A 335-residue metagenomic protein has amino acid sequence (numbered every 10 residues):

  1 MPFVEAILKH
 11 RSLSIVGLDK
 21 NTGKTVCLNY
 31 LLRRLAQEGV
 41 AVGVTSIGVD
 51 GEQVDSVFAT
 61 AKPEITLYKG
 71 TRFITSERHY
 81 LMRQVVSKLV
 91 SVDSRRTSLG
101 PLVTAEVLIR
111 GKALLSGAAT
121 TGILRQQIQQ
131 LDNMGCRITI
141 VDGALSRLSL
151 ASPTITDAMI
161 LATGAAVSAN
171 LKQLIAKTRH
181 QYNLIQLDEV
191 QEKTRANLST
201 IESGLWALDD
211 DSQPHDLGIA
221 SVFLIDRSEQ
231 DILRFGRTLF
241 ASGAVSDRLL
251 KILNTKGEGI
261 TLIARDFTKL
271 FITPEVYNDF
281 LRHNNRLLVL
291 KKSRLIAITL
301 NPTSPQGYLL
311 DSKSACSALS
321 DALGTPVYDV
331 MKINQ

Functional and structural regions predicted by a protein language model:
M1-R11, Q37-A41, S314-Q335: N-terminal charge/polar-biased segments
P2-E52: Walker A (P-loop) phosphate-binding motif
S12-L18, E106-G117: Short, basic, glycine/proline-bearing loop/turn elements
T22-G23, G51-D55, L148-L150, A169: Short active-site-adjacent helix-start/loop capping segments
L31-E106, A315-C316, D321: N-terminal phosphate/diphosphate-binding loop that engages ATP/GTP or pyrophosphate donors across diverse enzyme folds
G43-I47, S116-G117, I138-G143, L161 (+1 more regions): General beta-strand structural signal in soluble alpha/beta enzymes
S46-I47, L262-K269, P326-Q335: A generic structural motif
T120, L124-A322: Conserved catalytic-core segment of NTP-binding enzymes
